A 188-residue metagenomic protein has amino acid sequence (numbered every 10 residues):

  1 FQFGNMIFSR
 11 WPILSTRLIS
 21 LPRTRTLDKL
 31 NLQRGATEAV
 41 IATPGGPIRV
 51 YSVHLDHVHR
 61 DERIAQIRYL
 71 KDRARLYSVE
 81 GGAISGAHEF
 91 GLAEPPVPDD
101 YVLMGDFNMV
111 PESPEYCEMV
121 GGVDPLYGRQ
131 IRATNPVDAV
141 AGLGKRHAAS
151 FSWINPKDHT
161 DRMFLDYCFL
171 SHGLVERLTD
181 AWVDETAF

Functional and structural regions predicted by a protein language model:
F1-F3, G46, R68-K71, V79 (+1 more regions): N-terminal, active-site-proximal structural segment of metallo-dependent hydrolase catalytic domains
F1-P47, Y51, L55-V58: Structured beta-strand-rich core segments of catalytic domains in phosphoester-bond hydrolases
F8, T24, Y77, G81-V102 (+1 more regions): Metal-dependent phosphoester-hydrolase catalytic domains
P12-S15, T43, K71-A74, S78-G81 (+1 more regions): Short, well-ordered alpha-helical segments in soluble proteins
S52, L103-M104: Short catalytic-loop micro-motif centered on adjacent basic/acidic residues
L55, D106-F107: Active-site metal-binding loops of divalent metal-dependent hydrolases
L55-Y77: Active-site beta-loop-alpha substructure in enzyme catalytic cores, prototypically the cysteine-centered nucleophile
